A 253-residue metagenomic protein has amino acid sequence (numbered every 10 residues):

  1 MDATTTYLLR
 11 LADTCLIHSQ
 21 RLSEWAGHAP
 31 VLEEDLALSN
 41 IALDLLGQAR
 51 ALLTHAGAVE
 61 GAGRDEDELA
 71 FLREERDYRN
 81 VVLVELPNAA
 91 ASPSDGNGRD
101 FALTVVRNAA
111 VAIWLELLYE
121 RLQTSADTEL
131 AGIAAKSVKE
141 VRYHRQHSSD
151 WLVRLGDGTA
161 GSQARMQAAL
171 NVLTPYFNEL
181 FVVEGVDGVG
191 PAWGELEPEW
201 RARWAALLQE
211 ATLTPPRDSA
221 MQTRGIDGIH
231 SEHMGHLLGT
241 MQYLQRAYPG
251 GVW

Functional and structural regions predicted by a protein language model:
M1-T6, L72-R107, L155-T159, L173-G190: Acidic/His metal-coordination segments adjacent to aromatic residues that form catalytic metal sites in metalloenzymes
T4-L8, A29-Q48, T104, E129-R142: Alpha-helical scaffold segments that form or flank carboxylate-/histidine-based iron centers
T14-L22, Q48, L52, V111-L118 (+2 more regions): Amphipathic, well-ordered alpha-helical segments in soluble domains
H18-N40, L115-L130: Helix-loop segments that flank and shape redox-cofactor active sites
A42-E75, S148-L155: Conserved alpha-helical segments that form or flank metal/cofactor-binding pockets of metalloenzymes
L83-H147: Internal, conserved structured core segments that host functional sites
E129-V189: A contiguous pocket-lining binding segment that forms or flanks enzyme active sites
A164-W253: Extended, helix-rich structural scaffolds rather than catalytic motifs
